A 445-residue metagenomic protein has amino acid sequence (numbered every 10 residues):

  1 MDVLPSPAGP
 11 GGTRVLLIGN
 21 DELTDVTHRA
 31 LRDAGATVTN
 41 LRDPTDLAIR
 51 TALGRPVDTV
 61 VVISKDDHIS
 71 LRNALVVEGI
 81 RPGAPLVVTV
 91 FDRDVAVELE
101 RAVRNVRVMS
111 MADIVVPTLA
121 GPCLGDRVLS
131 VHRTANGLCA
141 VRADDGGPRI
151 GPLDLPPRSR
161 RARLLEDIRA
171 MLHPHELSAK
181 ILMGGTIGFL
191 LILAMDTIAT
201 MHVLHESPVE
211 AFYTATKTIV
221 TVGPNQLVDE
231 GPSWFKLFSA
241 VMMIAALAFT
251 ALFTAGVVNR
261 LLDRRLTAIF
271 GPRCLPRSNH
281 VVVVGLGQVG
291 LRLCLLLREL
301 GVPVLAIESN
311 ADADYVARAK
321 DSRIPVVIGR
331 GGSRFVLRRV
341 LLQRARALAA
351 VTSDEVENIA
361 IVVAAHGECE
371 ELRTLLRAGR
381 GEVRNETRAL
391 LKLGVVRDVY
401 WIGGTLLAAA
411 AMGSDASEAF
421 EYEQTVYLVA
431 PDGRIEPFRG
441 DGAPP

Functional and structural regions predicted by a protein language model:
M1-P445: Cytosolic regulatory regions of ion transport systems
